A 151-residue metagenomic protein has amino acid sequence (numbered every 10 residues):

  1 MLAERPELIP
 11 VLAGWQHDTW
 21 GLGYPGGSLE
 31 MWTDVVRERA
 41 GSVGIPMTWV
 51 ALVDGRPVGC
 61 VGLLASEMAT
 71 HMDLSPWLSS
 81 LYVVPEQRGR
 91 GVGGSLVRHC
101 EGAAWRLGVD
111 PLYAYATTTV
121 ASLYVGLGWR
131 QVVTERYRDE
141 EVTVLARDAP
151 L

Functional and structural regions predicted by a protein language model:
M1-L12: A short beta-loop-alpha structural element at the N-terminal edge of CoA-dependent acyl/N-acetyltransferase catalytic
V11, Y115-T118, L127-L151: C-terminal "cap" of GNAT-fold acetyltransferases
G14-V53, V58: Active-site rim helix/loop that mediates acceptor-substrate recognition in acyltransferases
P46, D73, L78, E140-V142: Short coil/loop residues immediately preceding or within conserved phosphate-binding loops of NTP-utilizing enzyme
T48-V50, R56-S66, W77, Y82: Conserved beta-strand in the GNAT
S80-V83, G89-G102: Conserved acetyl-CoA-binding loop-helix of GNAT-fold acetyltransferases
V97, A103-T117: Conserved GNAT acetyl-CoA-binding A-motif
